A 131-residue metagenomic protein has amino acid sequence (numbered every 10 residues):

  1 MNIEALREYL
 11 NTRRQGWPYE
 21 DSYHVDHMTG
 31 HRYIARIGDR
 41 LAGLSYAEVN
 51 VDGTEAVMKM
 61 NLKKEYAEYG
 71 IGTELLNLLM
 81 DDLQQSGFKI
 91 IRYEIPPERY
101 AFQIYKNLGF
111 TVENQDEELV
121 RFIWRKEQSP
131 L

Functional and structural regions predicted by a protein language model:
M1-E8, K126-L131: Conserved N-terminal entry element of GNAT/NAT acetyltransferase domains
E4-T54, K63: Acetyl-CoA-dependent GNAT
G30-R32, D116-R121: Short hydrophobic/aromatic beta-strand or adjacent loop that forms the aromatic wall/cage of a ligand/substrate-binding
K59-E68: A short, internal acetyl-CoA/4′-phosphopantetheine-binding micro-motif in the GNAT/acyltransferase core
E68-D81, N107: Conserved acetyl-CoA-binding loop-helix of GNAT-fold acetyltransferases
L79-L83, I91, A101: Short hydrophobic clusters on alpha-helical segments that form packing/core surfaces in small helical domains
R92-F102, E118-V120: Conserved beta-strand-loop-alpha-helix junction that forms the acyl-donor binding cleft
K106-D116: Conserved acetyl-CoA-binding loop of GNAT-fold acetyltransferases
